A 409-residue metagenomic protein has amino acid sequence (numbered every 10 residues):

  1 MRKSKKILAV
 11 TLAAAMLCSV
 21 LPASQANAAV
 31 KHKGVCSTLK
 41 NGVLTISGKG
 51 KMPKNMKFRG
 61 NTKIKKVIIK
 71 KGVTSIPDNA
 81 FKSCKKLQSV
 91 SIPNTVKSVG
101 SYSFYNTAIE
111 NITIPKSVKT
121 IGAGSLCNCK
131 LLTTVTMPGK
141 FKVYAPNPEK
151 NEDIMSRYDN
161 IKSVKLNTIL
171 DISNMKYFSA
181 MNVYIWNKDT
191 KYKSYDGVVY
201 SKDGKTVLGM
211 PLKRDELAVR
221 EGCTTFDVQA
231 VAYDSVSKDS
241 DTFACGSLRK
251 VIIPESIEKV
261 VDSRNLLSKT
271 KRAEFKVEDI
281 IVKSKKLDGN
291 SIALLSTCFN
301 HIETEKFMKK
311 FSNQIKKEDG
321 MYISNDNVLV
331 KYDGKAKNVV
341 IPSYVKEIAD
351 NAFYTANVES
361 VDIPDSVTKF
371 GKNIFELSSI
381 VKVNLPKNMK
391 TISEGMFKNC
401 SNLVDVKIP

Functional and structural regions predicted by a protein language model:
M1-T11: Bacterial N-terminal signal peptides that target proteins for export
T11-S19: Bacterial N-terminal signal peptides
C18-H32: Sec-dependent signal peptide cleavage junction
K31-K40: Short N-terminal segments immediately surrounding and downstream of signal-peptide cleavage
K40-K51, T62-S75, K85-S98, T107-T120 (+10 more regions): Structural signature of tandem-repeat unit edges
M56: His/Asp/Glu-rich metal-coordinating catalytic cores of metallo-dependent phosphodiesterases/hydrolases acting on
R59-G60, Y200-D203: Beta-solenoid repeat scaffold
D78-A80, G100-S103, G122-C127, I154 (+3 more regions): Consensus positions within tandem repeat domains that build extended binding/scaffold surfaces
